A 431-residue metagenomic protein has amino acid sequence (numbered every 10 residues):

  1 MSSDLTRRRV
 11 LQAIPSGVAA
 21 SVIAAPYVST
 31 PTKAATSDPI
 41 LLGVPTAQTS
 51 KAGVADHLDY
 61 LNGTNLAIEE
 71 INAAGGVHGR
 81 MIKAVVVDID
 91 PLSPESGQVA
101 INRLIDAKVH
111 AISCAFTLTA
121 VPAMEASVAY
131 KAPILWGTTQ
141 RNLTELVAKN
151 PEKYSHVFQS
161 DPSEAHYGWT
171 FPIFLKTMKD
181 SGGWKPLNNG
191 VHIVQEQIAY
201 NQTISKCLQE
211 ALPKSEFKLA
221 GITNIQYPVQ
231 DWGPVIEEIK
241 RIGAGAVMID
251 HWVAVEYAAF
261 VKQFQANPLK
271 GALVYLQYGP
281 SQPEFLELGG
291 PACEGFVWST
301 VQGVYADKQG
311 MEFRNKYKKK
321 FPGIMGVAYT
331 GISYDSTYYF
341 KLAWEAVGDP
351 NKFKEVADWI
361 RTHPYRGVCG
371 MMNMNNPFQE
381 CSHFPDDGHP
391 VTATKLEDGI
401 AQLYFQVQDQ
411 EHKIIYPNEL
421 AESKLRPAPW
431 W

Functional and structural regions predicted by a protein language model:
S2, R9-S29: N-terminal export signals
S3, A24-P45: C-terminal segment of N-terminal export signals and the immediately downstream linker at the start of the mature
A35, A55-D59, G75-A148, S160 (+2 more regions): Beta-alpha junction/loop-to-helix N-cap segments that form part of ligand/metal-binding clefts
G43-N65, V87-P94, F116, V194-T203 (+1 more regions): Extracytoplasmic "Venus flytrap"
G53-V77, K206-A211: Short, polar/charged alpha-helical segment
H110-I222, A272-P291, W298: Extracytoplasmic ligand/sensor domains, especially the bilobed periplasmic-binding protein
R141, D161, Q263-S336, A346-V347 (+2 more regions): Extracellular/periplasmic periplasmic-binding protein-like sensory domains
K319-V327, K341-I414: Segments of small-molecule ligand-sensing domains
